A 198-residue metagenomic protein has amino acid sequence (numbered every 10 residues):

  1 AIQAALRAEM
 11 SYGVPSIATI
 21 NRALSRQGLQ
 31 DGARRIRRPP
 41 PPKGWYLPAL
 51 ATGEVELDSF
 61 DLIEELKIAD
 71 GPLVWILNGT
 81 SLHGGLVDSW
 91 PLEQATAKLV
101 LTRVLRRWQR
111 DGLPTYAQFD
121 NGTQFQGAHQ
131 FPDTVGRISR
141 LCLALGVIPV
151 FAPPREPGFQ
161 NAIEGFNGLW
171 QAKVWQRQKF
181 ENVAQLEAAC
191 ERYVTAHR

Functional and structural regions predicted by a protein language model:
A1-L57, E65: Basic, flexible linker segments flanking DNA-binding modules in nucleic acid-interacting mobile-element proteins
I2, I20, D61, G79 (+8 more regions): Mobile genetic element proteins and their domesticated derivatives, centered on retroelements and DNA transposons
V14, G112-L113, G146: Short loop/turn motifs at secondary-structure junctions
A18, R177-R198: Charged, gly/pro-enriched flexible loop segments at helix/strand junctions
S59-V87, A97-L99: An active-site-proximal beta-strand-loop segment
P72, S89-Y116: Active-site beta-loop-alpha junctions of metal-dependent nucleic acid enzymes, especially the RNase H-like/DDE
F119-D120, F125-A172, N182-E187, E191: RNase H-like two-metal-ion nuclease catalytic core shared by retroviral integrases and related mobile-element nucleases
